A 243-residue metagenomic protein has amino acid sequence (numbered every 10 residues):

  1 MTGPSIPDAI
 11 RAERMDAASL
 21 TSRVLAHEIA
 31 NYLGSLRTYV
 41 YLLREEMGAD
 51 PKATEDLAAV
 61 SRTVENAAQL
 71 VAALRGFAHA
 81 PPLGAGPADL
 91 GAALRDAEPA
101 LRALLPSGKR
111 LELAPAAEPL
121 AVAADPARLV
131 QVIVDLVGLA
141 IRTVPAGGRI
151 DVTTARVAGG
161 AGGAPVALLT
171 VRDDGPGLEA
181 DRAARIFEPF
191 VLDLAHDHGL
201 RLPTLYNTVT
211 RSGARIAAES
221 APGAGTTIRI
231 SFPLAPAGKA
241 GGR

Functional and structural regions predicted by a protein language model:
M1-A17: Conserved signal-transmission helix
T38-Y39, T54-S107: Conserved DHp (HisKA) dimerization/phosphotransfer helix of two-component histidine kinases, i.e., the long coiled-coil
A80-L83, A121-A124, D193: Conserved micro-motifs of the catalytic ATP-binding
G108-L120, V157: Conserved catalytic submotifs in the C-terminal HATPase_c
V166, L178-F190: Short conserved segment of the HATPase_c
D173: Acidic ATP/Mg2+-coordinating residue in the GHKL
T208-T210: Detector for a conserved hydrophobic position within an alpha-helical segment of the HATPase_c
